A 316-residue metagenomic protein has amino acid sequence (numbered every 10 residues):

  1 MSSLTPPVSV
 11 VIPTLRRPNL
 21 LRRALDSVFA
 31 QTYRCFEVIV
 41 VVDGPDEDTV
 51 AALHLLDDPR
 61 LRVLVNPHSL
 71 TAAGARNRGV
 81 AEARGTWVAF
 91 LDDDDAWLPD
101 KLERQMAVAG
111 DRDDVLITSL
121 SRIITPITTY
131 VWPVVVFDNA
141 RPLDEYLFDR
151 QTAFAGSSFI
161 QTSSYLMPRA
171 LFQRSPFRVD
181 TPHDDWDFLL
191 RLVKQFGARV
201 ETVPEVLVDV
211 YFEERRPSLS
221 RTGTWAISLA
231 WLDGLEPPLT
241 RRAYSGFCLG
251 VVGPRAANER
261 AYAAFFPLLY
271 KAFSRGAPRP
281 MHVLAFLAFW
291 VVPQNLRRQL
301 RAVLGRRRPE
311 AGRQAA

Functional and structural regions predicted by a protein language model:
M1-F29: N-proximal low-complexity "stem/linker" segments adjacent to membrane-targeting elements
L4, F154, K194, P204-A316: C-terminal subregions of glycosyltransferases and related glycan-biosynthesis enzymes
L25-V65: Acidic donor-binding segment of Leloir-type glycosyltransferases
D58, G74, L102-L171, E236: Flexible acidic/His/Gly-enriched loops in nucleotide-sugar-dependent glycosyltransferase catalytic domains
N66-A83: Glycine-rich, basic loop-to-helix element that forms the pyrophosphate-binding segment of sugar-nucleotide handling
V88: Short aromatic/hydrophobic "clamp" motif used to bind/position activated sugar donors
D92-A96: The conserved acidic donor/metal-binding loop of glycosyltransferases
R141-T224: Conserved nucleotide-sugar donor-binding catalytic segment
